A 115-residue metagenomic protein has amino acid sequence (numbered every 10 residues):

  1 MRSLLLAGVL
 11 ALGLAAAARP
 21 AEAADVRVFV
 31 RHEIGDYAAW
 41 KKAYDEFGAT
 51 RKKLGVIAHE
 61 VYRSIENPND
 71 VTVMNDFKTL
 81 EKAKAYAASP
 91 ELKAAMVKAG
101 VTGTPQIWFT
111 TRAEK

Functional and structural regions predicted by a protein language model:
R2-G8, L12-P90, G103-K115: Short S/T/G/P-rich N-terminal loop/turn motif that feeds into the first structured element of a domain
A94: An anionic, turn-rich surface loop/hairpin at beta-sheet edges that serves as a generic interaction/coordination patch
V97-A99: Short, exposed beta-strand-loop hairpins at the edges of beta-sheets in extracellular/periplasmic proteins
